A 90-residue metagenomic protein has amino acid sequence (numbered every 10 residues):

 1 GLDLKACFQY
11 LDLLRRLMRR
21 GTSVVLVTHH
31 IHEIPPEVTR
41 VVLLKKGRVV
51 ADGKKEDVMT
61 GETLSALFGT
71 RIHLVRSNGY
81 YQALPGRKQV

Functional and structural regions predicted by a protein language model:
L4-A6: Helix N-cap at the start of a conserved alpha-helix in ABC-type nucleotide-binding domains
F8-R20: Helical segment within the ABC ATPase nucleotide-binding domain
T28-H29: H-loop/switch region of ABC-family ATPase nucleotide-binding domains
I34-P36: A short, surface-exposed alpha-helical micro-motif characterized by mixed small hydrophobic and charged/polar residues
V42: Conserved catalytic/dimer-interface elements of ABC ATPase nucleotide-binding domains
D52-G53: ABC ATPase "signature
F68-V90: ABC ATPase nucleotide-binding domains
